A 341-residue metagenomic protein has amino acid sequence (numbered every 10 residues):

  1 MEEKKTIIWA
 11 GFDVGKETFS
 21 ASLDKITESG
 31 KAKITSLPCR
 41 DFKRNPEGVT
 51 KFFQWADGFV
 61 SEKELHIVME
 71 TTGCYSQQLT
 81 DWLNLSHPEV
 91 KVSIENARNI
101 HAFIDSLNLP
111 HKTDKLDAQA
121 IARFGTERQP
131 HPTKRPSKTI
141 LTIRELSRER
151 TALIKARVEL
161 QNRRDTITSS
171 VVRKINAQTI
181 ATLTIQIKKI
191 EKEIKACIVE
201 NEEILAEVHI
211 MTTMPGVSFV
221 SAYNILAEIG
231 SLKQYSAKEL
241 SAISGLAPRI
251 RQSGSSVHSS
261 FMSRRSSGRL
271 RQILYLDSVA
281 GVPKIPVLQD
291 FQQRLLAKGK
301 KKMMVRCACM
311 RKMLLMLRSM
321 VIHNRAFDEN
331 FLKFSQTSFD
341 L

Functional and structural regions predicted by a protein language model:
E2-E28, I121, L153, N224: Gly/Thr-rich phosphate-binding beta-strand-loop-beta motif of the actin/hexokinase/Hsp70
G15-E47: Short glycine-rich, Thr/Ser-proximal phosphate-binding strand/loop in the N-terminal lobe of ATP-dependent enzymes
P46-H66: Short, basic/hydrophobic alpha-helical segments
V68-L79: Acidic, metal-coordinating catalytic cores used for nucleic-acid/nucleotide bond scission and strand-transfer chemistry
L85, S93-I210, M214: Long, charge-rich intrinsically disordered scaffolds of nucleic-acid metabolism proteins
F219, I225-K298, K302, S338-L341: Phosphate-backbone recognition surface of nucleic-acid-processing proteins
S255, Q292-R311, M316-L341: Low-complexity, acidic/Ser/Thr- and charged residue-rich accessory regions of DNA metabolism proteins
